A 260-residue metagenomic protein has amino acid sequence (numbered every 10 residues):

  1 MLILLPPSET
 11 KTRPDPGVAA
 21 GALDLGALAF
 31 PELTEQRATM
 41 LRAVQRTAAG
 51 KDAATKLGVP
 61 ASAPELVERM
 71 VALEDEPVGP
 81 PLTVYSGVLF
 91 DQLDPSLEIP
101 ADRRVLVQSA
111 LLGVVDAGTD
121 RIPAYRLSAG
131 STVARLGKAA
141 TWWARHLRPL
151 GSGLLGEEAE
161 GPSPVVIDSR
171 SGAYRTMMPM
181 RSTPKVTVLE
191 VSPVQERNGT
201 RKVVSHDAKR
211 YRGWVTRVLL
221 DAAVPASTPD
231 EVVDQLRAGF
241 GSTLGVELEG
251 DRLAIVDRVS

Functional and structural regions predicted by a protein language model:
M1-R126, V256-V259: Near-N-terminal "mature-domain entry" segment
P95-S260: Internal, well-folded beta-alpha domain core
